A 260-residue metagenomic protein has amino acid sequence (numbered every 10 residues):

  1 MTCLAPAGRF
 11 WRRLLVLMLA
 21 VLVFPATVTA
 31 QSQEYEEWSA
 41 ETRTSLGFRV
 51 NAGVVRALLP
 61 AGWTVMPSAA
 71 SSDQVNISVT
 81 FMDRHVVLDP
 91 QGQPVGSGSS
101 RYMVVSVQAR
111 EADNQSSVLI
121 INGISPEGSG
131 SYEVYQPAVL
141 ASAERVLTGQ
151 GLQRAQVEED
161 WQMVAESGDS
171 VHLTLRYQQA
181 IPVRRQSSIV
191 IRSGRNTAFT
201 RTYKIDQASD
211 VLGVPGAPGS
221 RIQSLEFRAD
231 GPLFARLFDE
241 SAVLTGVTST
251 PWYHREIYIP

Functional and structural regions predicted by a protein language model:
T2-L15: Bacterial N-terminal signal peptides that target proteins for export
R9, A20-L22, S97: Generic marker of residues within folded, mature protein domains
R13-P25: Bacterial N-terminal signal peptides
A26-A30: Sec/Tat signal peptide C-region and signal peptidase I cleavage site
Q31-H85, V211-D230, R236, E240 (+2 more regions): N-terminal domain-onset segments
I77-V79, V105-V107, L173-L175: Hydrophobic beta-strand residues in large extracellular and virion-surface proteins
V86-Q162: Aromatic- and glycine-enriched beta-alpha-beta binding-site module
A138-P260: Interaction-surface and assembly-scaffold signal
